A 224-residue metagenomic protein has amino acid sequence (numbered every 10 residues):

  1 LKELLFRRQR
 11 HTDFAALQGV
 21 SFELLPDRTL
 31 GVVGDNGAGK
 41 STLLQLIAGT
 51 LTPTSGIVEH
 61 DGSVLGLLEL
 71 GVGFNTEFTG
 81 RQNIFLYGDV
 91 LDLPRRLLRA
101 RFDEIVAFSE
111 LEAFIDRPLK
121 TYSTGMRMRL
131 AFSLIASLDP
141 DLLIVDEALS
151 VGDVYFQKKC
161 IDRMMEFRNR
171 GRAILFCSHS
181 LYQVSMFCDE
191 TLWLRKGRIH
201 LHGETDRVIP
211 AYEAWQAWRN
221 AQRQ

Functional and structural regions predicted by a protein language model:
L1-L4, F85, L97-F114, A131-S133: Conserved ABC ATPase "signature" region
L1-Q18, T205-R223: Pre-NBD coupling/linker segments of ABC/ABC-like ATPases
V33-D35: The feature captures the beta-strand-to-loop junction immediately N-terminal to the Walker
S180-M186: Conserved H-loop
M186-W193: Conserved catalytic segment of ABC-fold P-loop ATPases
K196-G197, Y212: Conserved ABC ATPase "signature" C-loop
